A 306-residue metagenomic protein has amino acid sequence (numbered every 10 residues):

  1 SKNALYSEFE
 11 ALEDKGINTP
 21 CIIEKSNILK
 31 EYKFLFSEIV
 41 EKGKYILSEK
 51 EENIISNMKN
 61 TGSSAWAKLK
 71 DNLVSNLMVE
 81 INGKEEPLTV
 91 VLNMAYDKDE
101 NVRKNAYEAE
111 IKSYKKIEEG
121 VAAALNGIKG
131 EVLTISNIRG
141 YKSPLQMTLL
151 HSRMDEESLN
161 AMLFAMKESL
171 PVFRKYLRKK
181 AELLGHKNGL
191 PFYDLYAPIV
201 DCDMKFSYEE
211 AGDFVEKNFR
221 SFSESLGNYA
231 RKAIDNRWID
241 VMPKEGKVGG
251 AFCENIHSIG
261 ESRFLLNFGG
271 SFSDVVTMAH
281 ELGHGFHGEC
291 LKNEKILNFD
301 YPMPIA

Functional and structural regions predicted by a protein language model:
S1-D201: A well-structured
E13-K15, F222-L226, N293, L297: A sensor for short, sequence-defined functional sites
G140, G269-L291: Active-site recognition of the HExxH zinc-binding catalytic motif
K179-G227, R231, D235, C253 (+1 more regions): Long, K/E/R/D-enriched contiguous segments that form extended
F192-Y196, I259-R263, G288-E294: Short acidic (Asp/Glu) and glycine-rich catalytic loops that position anionic groups and cofactors
D203-Y208, F214, S221, H257-A279 (+1 more regions): Short pre-active-site segment immediately N-terminal to the catalytic Zn-binding motif
M204-F206, I239-E261: Catalytic zinc-binding patch centered on the HExxH motif and its immediate surroundings that defines zinc-dependent
V276, G288-A306: Post-HEXXH active-site segment of zinc metalloproteases
